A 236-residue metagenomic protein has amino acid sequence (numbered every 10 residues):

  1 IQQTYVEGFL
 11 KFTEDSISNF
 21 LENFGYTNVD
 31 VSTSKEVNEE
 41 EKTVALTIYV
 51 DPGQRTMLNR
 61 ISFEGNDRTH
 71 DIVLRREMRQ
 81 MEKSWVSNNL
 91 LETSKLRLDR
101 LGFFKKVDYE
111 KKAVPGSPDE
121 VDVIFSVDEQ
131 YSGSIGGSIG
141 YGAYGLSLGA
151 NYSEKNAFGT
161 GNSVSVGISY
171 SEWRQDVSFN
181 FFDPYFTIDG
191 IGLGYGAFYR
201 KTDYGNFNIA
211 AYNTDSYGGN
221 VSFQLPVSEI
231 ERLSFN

Functional and structural regions predicted by a protein language model:
I1-L101, K105-S132, S147, A157-G159: Interaction-mediating elements
S84-N236: Gram-negative/organellar outer-membrane beta-barrel architecture
